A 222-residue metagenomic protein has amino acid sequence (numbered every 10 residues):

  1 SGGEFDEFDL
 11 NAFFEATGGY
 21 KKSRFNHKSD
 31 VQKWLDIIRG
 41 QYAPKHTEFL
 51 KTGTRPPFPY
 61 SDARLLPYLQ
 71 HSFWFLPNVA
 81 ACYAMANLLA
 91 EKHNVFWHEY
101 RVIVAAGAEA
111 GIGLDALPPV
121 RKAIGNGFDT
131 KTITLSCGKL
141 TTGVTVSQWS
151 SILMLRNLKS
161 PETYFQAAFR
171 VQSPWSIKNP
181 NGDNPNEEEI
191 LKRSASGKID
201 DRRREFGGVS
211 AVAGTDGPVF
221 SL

Functional and structural regions predicted by a protein language model:
S1, Y83-A84, T163: Short helix/loop capping segments that flank catalytic or ligand/cofactor-binding pockets
S1-H71: Interdomain helical connector at the RecA1-RecA2 junction of SF1/SF2 helicase-like NTPases
E4-D9, F75, A86-A90, L117-R121 (+2 more regions): "Short basic amphipathic alpha-helical interaction patches in structured regions
P56-Y60, A86-N87, C137-K139: Short alpha-helical segments and helix-capping/turn motifs at coil-helix boundaries
D62-A90: Conserved strand-helix element at the start of the C-terminal RecA-like helicase core
K92-V95: Short loop/turn segments immediately following beta-strands, especially the blade-tip and inter-blade linker loops
W97, R101-L222: Conserved RecA-like P-loop NTPase helicase motor core
